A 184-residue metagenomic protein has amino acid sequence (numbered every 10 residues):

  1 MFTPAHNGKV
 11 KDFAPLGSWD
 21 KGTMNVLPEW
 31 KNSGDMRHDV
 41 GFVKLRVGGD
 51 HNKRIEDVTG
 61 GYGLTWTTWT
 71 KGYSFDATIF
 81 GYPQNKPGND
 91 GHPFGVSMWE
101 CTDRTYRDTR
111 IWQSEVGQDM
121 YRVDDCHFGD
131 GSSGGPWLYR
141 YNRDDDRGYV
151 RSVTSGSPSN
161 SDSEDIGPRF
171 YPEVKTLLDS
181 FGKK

Functional and structural regions predicted by a protein language model:
M1-A5, A77-I79, Y141: Short conserved beta-strand and strand-loop elements enriched in small hydrophobics with frequent Asp/Gly
M1-I55: Conserved catalytic-core segment of clan PA serine endopeptidases
M1-N7, R110-E115, D125: Catalytic histidine site
H6-V10, V47-D50, P83-N85, N142-D144 (+1 more regions): Acidic glycine-/aspartate-rich tracts in secreted/extracellular proteins
W19-P28, Q84, H127-G129, T154-N160: Short, solvent-exposed aromatic-acidic interface loops
M36-R122: Chymotrypsin/trypsin-fold serine protease catalytic domain
C126-V153: Catalytic nucleophile loop of clan PA
N160-K184: C-terminal cap/linker of serine protease catalytic domains
